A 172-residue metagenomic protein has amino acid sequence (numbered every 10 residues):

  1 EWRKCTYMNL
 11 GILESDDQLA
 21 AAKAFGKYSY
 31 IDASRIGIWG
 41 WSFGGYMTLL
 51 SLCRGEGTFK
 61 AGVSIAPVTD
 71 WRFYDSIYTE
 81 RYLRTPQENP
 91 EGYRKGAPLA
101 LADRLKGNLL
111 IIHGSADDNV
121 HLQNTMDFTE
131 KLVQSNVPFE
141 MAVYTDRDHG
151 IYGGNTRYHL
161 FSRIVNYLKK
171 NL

Functional and structural regions predicted by a protein language model:
E1-L172: Active-site-proximal cap/loop segments of hydrolase catalytic domains
